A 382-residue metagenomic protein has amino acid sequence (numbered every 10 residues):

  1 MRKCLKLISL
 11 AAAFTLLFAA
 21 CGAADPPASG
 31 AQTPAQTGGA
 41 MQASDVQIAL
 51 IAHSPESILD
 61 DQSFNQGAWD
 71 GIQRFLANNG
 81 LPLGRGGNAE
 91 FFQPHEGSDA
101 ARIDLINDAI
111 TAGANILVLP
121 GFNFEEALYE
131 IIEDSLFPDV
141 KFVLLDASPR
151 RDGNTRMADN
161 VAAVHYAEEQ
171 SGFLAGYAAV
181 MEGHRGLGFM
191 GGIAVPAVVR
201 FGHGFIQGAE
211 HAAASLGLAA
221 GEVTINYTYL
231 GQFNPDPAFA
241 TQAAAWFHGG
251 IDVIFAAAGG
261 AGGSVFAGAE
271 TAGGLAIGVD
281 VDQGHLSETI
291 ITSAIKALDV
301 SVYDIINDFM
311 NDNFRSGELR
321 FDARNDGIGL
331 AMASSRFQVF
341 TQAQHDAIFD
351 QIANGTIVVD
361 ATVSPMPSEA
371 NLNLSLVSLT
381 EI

Functional and structural regions predicted by a protein language model:
M1-I8: Bacterial N-terminal signal peptides that target proteins for export
R2, C21, A35-Q36: Acidic, polar-rich N-terminal leader regions of halophilic archaeal proteins
L10-F14: Hydrophobic helical h-region of N-terminal Sec-dependent signal peptides in bacterial secretory/periplasmic proteins
T15-A20: C-terminal motif of bacterial Sec signal peptides marking the signal peptidase cleavage site
D25-I382: A residue-level marker of the well-folded mature domains of exported/periplasmic proteins
